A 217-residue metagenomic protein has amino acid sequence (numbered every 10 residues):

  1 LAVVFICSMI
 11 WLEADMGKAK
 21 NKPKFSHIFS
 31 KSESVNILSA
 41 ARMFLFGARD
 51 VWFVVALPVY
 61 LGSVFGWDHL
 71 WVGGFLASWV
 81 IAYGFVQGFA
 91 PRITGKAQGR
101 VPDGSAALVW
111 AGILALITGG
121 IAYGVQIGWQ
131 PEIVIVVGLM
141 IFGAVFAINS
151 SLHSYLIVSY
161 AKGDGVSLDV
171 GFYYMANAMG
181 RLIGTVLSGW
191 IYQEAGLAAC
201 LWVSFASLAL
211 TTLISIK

Functional and structural regions predicted by a protein language model:
L1, W190-A209: A membrane-interface helix-boundary motif in multi-pass transporters
A2-A19, I214-I216: C-terminal membrane-cytosol helix-exit motif in multi-pass small-molecule transporters
I10-A48, S63: Juxtamembrane intracellular "pre-TM" segments in multi-pass secondary transporters
V55-V72: Short amphipathic helix-loop junctions that connect adjacent transmembrane helices in Major Facilitator Superfamily/SLC
H69-L70, A161-Y173: Loop-to-transmembrane helix entry/capping segments in MFS-fold secondary transporters and related SLC/MFSD carriers
V86-D103, Y192: Helix-to-loop junctions at the C-terminal end of transmembrane segments in multipass secondary transporters
D103-S150: C-terminal transmembrane helical hairpin of 12-TM major facilitator-type secondary transporters
I148-A161: Intracellular juxtamembrane helix-capping segments at the cytosolic ends of symmetry-related transmembrane helices
